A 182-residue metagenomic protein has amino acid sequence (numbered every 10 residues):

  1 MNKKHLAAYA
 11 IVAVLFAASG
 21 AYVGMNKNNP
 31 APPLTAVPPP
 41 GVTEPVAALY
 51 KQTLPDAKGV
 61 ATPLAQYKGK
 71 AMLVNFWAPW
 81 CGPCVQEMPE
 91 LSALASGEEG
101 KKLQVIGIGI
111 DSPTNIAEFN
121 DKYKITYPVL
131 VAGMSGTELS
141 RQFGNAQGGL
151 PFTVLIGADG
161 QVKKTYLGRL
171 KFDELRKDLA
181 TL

Functional and structural regions predicted by a protein language model:
M1-K51: N-terminal targeting signals for export/organelle localization
V46, K51-M72, S140-F143: A short beta-strand-turn-helix
K68, F76-A93: Conserved redox-active cysteine motifs that mediate thiol-disulfide chemistry, especially di-cysteine Cys-X(1-2)-Cys
K68-K70, G100, T126, G148: Active-site acidic short loop of glycosyltransferases
K70-M72, F76-W80, S112, G149: Short pre-active-site segment immediately N-terminal to redox-active cysteine/selenocysteine motifs in thiol-based
V85-K124, M134-R141: Structural microenvironment flanking redox-active thiols in thiol-disulfide oxidoreductases
D121-T126, A132-A180: Thiol/disulfide oxidoreductase modules built on the thioredoxin-like
